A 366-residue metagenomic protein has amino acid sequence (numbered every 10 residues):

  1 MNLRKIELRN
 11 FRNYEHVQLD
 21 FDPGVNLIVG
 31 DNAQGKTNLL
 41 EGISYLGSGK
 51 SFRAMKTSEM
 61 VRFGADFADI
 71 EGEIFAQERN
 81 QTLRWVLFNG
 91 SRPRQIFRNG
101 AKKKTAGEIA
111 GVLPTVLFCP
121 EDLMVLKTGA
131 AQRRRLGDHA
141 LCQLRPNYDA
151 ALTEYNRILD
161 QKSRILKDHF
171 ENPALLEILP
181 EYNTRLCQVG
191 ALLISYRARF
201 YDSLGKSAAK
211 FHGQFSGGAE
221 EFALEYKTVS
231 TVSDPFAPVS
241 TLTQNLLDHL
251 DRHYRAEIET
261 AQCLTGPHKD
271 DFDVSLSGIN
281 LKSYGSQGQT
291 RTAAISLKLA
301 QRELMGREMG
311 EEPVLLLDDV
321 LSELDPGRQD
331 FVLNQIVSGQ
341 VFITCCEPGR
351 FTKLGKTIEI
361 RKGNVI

Functional and structural regions predicted by a protein language model:
M1-D31, P173-V314, E323, G327 (+4 more regions): Conserved NTPase motor "head" modules and their coupling/switch loops across ABC/AAA+ ATPases, GTPases, and GHKL ATPases
G35-K36: Conserved lysine of the Walker
Y45-T57, A300-E308: Post-Walker A helix-loop "phosphate-sensing" segment adjacent to the P-loop in P-loop NTPases
S48-L126, A130-Q132, L141-L144, Y148 (+2 more regions): Nucleotide-state sensing region of NTPase/ATPase domains
E108-T115, C119-Q188: A conserved P-loop NTPase coupling/switch region
H139, G349-I360: Short regulatory helix/loop adjacent to the ATP-binding pocket of P-loop NTPases
D318-V320: Walker B catalytic acidic pair
